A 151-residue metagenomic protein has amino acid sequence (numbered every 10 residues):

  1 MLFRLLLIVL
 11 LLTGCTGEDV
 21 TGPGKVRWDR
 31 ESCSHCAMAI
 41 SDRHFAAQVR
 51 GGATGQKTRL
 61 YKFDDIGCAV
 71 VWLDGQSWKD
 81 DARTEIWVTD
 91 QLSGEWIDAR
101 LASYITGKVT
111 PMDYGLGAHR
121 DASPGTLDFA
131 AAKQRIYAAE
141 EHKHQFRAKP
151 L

Functional and structural regions predicted by a protein language model:
M1-I8: Sec-dependent signal peptide recognition, specifically the positively charged N-region followed immediately by
L11-G14: C-terminal motif of bacterial Sec signal peptides marking the signal peptidase cleavage site
T16-D19: Bacterial signal peptide processing site
T21-W28: Short, flexible, mixed-charge glycine/proline-rich loop motifs that serve as phosphate/nucleic-acid-contacting
D29-G67: Post-signal-peptide N-terminal segment of Sec-exported extracytoplasmic proteins
K57-D98, S103-I105: Mature extracytoplasmic domains of secretory-pathway proteins
K108-Y114: Peripheral, non-AAA+ core regions of ATP-driven protein-machinery
G115-L151: C-terminal partner/receptor-binding element of secreted or periplasmic proteins
